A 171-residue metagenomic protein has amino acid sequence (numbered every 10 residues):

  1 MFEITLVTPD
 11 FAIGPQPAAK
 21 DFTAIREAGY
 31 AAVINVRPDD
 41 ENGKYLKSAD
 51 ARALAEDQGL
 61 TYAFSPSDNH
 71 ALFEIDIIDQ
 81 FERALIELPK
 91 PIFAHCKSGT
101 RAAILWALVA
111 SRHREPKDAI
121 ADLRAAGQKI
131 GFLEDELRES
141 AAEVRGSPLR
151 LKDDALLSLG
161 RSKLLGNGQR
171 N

Functional and structural regions predicted by a protein language model:
M1-I92, I104-N171: Cys-dependent protein tyrosine phosphatase-like superfamily
C96: Short cysteine clusters
